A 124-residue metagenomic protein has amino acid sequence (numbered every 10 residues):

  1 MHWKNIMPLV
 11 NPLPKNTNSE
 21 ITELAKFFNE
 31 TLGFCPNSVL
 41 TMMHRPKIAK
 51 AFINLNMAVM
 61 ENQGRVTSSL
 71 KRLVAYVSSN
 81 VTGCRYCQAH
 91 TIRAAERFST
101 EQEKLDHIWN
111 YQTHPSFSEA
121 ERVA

Functional and structural regions predicted by a protein language model:
H2-R65: Mobile cap/lid helix-loop segments that border enzyme active or cofactor-binding sites and regulate substrate access
L32, G64-V81: Immediate flanking context of iron-sulfur cluster ligation sites
A49, Q88-H107: Iron-sulfur (Fe-S) cluster-binding segments and ferredoxin-like electron-carrier domains, especially [2Fe-2S]
R72, H107-Q112: Short linear capping/connector segments at secondary-structure termini
V74-A94: Short, thiol/selenol-centered motifs that function as redox-active sites or metal-ligating centers
N110-A124: Short Fe-S-cluster ligation motifs
